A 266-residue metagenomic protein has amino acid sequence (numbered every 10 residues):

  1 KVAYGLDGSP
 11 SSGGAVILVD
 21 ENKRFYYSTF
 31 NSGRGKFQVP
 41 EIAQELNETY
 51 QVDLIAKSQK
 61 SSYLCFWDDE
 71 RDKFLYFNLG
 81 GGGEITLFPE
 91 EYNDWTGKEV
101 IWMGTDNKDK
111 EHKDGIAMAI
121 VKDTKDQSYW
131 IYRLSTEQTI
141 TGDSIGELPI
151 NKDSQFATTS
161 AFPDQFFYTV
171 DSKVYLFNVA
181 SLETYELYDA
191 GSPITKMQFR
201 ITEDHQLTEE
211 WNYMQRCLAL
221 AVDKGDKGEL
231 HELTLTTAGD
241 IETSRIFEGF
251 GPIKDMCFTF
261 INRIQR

Functional and structural regions predicted by a protein language model:
K1, R34-L46, G83-D94, Q138-P149 (+2 more regions): A short beta-strand motif characteristic of beta-propeller blades
K1-G13, N47-S62, N93-G115, G146-D164 (+2 more regions): Repeated scaffold domains used in trafficking and secretory/extracellular systems, primarily beta-propellers
K1-I85, P89-Y92: Long, acidic/polar, low-complexity amphipathic helices and coiled-coil-like
A15, Y63, I116-M118, D164-Q165 (+2 more regions): Conserved core beta-strand positions within WD40 beta-propeller blades
L18, F66, A119-V121, Y168 (+1 more regions): Residue position within the beta-strands of beta-propeller blades
N22-T29, E70-N78, T124-L134, D171-N178 (+1 more regions): Structural motif
V174-L207, W211, R216-L218, G228: Structured C-terminal portions of repeat-based eukaryotic scaffold domains
G225-R266: Blade-level signature of beta-propeller repeat domains, shared across WD40, Kelch, NHL, RCC1 and BNR/Asp-box propellers
